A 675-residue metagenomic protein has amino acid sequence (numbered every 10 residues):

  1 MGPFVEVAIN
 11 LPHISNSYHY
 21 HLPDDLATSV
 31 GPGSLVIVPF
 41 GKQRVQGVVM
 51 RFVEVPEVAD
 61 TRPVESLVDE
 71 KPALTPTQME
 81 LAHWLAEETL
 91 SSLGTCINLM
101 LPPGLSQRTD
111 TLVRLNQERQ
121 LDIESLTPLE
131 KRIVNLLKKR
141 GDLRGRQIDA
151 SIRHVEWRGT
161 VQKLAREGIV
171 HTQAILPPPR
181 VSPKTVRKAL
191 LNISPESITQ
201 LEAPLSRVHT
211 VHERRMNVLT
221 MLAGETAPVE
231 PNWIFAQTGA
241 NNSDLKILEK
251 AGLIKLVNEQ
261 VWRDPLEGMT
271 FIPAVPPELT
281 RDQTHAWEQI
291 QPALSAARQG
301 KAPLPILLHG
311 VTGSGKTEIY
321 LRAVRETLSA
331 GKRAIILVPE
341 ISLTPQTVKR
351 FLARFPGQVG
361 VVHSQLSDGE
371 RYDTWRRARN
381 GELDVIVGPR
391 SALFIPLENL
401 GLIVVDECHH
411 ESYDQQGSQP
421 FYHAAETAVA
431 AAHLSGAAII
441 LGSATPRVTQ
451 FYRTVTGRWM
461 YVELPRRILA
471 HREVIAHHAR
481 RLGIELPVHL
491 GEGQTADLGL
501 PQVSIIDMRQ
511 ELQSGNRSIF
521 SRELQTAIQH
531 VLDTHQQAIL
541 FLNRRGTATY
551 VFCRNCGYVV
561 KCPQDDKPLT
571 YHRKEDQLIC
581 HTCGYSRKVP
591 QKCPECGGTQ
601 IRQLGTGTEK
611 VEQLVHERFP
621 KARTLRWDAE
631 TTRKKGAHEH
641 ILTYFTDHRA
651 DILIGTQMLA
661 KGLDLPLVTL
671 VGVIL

Functional and structural regions predicted by a protein language model:
M1-S443, Q450, V455-G499: Accessory, non-ATPase domains that flank or precede helicase/AAA+ motor cores in DNA-metabolism machines
F271, H309, L490-E523, W627-E630 (+1 more regions): Inter-lobe coupling/hinge region of RecA-like P-loop helicase motors
I335, F355-L366, P563-Q564, T570 (+1 more regions): Conserved RecA-like helicase motor-core motifs
P339-S342, G360-Y372, G388-F394, R544-R545 (+3 more regions): Conserved helicase motor
V362, V462-L464, I506-M508, W627 (+1 more regions): Hydrophobic residues at beta-strand termini and immediately following loops that shape nucleotide-binding pockets
E407-F421, A425, T646-D651, Q657-L675: Conserved RecA-like helicase motor core of SF1/SF2 enzymes
E511-E617: Cys/His-rich short segments
